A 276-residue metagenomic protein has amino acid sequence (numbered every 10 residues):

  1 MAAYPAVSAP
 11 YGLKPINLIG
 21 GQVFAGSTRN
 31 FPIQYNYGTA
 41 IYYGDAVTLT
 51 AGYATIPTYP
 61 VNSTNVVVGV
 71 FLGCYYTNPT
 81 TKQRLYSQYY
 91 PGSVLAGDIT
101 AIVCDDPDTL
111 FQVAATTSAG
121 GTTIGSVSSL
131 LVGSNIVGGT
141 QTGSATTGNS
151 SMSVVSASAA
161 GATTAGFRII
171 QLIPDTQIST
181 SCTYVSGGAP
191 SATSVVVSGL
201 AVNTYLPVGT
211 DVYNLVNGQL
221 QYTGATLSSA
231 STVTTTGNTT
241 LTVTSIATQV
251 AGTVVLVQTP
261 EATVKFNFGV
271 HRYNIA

Functional and structural regions predicted by a protein language model:
M1-S186, P190, S198, P207 (+2 more regions): Surface-exposed, low-hydrophobicity beta-strand/loop segments enriched in small/polar/acidic residues
N203: Active-site-adjacent substructure of cysteine-protease-like catalytic cores
G237-V243: Signature of Asx- and small-polar-rich beta-strand/turn repeats characteristic of beta-solenoid architectures
